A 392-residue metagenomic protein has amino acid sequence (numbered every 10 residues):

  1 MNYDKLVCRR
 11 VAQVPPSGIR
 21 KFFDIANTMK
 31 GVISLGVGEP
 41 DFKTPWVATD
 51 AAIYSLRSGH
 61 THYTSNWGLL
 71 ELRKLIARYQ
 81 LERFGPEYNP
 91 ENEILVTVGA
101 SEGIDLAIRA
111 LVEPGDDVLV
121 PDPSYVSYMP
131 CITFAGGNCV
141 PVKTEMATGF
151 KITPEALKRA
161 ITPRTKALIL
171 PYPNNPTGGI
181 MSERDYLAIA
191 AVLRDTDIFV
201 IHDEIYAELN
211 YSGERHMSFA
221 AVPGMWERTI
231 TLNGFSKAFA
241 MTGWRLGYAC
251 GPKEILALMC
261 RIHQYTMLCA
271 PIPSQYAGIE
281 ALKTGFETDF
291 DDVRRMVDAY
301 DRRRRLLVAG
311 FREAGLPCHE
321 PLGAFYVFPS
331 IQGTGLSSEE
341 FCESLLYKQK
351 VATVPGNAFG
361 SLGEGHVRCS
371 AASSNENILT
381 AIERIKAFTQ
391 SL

Functional and structural regions predicted by a protein language model:
M1-P15, F23-I33, V37-S55, L81-L392: PLP-dependent class I/II
F22, S55-A77, R83-F84: N-terminal Rossmann-like NAD(P)+-binding subdomain of aldehyde/semialdehyde dehydrogenases
